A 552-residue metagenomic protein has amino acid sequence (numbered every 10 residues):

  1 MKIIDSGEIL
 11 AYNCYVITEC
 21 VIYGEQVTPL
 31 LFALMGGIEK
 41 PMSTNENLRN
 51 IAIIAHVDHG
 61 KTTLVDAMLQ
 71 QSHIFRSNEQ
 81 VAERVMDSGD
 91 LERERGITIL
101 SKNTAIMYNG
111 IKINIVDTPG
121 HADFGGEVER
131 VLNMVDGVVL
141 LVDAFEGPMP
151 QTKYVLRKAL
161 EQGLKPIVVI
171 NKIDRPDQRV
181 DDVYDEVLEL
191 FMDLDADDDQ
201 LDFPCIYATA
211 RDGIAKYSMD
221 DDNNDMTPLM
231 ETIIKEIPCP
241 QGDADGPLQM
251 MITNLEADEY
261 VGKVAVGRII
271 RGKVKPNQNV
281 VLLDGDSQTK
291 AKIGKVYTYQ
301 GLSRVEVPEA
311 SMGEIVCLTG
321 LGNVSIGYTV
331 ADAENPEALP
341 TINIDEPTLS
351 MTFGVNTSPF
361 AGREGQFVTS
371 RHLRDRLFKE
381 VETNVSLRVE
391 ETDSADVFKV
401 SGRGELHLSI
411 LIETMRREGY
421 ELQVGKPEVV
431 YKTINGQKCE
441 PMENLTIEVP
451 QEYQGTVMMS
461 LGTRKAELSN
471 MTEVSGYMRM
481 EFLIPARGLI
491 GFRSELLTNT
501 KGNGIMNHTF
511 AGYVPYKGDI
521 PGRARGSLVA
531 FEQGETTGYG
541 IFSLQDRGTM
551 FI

Functional and structural regions predicted by a protein language model:
K2-I3, K40: Polybasic, lysine-rich low-complexity intrinsically disordered segments
D5-A11, V16-V21, E25-V27, A33: Acidic, Ala/Val/Gly-enriched low-complexity intrinsically disordered segments
Y12-T18, L34-I552: Structural and coupling elements of P-loop NTPases
